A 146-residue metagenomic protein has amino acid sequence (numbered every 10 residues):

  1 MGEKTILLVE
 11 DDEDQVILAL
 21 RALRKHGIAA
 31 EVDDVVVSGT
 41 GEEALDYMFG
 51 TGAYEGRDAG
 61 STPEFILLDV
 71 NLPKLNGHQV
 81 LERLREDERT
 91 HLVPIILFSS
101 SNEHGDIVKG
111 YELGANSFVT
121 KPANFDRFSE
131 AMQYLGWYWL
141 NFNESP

Functional and structural regions predicted by a protein language model:
K4-R24, D34, I66: Conserved acidic segment of CheY-like receiver
L20-R21, H26, V35-F65: Acidic, metal-coordinating helix/loop segments flanking the phosphotransfer/catalytic sites of two-component signaling
E43, A123-L135, F142-E144: C-terminal output helix
D69: Active-site residues of response regulator receiver
P73, E103: The feature encodes the CheY-like receiver
